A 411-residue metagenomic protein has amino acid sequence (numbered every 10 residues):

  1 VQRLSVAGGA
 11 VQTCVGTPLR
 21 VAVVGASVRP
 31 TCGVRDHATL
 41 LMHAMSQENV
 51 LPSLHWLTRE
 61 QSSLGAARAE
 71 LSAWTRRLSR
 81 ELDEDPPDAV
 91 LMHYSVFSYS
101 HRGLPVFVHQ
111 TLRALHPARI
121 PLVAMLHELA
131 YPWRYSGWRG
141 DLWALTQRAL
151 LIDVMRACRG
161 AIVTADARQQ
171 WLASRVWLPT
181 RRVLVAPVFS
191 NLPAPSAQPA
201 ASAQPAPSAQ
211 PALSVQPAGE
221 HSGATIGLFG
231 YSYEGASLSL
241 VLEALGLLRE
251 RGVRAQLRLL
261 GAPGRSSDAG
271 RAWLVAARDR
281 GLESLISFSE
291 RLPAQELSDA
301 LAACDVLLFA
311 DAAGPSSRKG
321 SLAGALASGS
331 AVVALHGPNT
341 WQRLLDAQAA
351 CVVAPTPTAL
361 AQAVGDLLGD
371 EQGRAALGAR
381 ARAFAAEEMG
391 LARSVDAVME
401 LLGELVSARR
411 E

Functional and structural regions predicted by a protein language model:
R59, Q256-A272: Glycosyltransferase donor-sugar binding loop
T111-P117, D141-A161: Membrane-proximal helix-turn-helix segments that form the acceptor-binding/catalytic region of lipid-linked
L151, M155-A197, V215, T225 (+1 more regions): Donor nucleotide-sugar binding/catalytic pocket of nucleotide-sugar-dependent glycosyltransferases
A218-A236, R258: Conserved donor-binding/catalytic core segment of Leloir-type glycosyltransferases
G261, G270-L292: Nucleotide-activated donor-binding/catalytic signature segment of Leloir-type glycosyltransferases, i.e., the conserved
L301-S316, S330: Acidic donor-binding loop of glycosyltransferase active sites
D346-T358, D366-E371: Conserved acidic donor-binding segment of nucleotide-sugar-dependent glycosyltransferases
Q372-L402: A charged, aromatic-enriched C-terminal amphipathic alpha-helix characteristic of glycosyltransferases across folds
